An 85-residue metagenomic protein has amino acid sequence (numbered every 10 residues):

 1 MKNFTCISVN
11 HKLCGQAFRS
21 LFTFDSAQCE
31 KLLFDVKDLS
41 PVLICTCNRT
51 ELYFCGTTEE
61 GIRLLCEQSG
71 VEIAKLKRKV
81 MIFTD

Functional and structural regions predicted by a protein language model:
M1-D85: N-terminal ligand-binding/catalytic initiation module
